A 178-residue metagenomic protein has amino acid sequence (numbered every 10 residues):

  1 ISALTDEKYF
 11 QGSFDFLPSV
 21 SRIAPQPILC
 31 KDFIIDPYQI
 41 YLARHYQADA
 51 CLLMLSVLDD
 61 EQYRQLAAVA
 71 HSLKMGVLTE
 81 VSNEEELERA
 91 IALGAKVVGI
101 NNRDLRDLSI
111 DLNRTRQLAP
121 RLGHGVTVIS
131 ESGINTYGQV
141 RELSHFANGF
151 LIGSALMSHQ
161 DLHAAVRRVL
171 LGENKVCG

Functional and structural regions predicted by a protein language model:
S2-L78, E84-R89, T115-L118: N-terminal active-site wall of soluble small-molecule enzyme domains
S13-F14, Y63-R64, D111-L112, V140 (+1 more regions): Conserved strand-to-helix beginnings and helix N-cap segments that scaffold or border functional pockets
P25, K74, G94, G125 (+1 more regions): A generic structural signal for alpha->beta connector loops
I35-Q47, S82-G94, S130-I152, A164-V169: Catalytic cores of alpha/beta
L42-Q62, G99-L108, F146-V166: Glycine-rich phosphate-binding active-site loops on the catalytic face of alpha/beta enzymes
V97-F146: Catalytic-face loop-and-helix region of soluble metabolic enzyme cores
T115-L122, S158-G178: C-terminal helical cap(s) of enzyme catalytic domains, especially alpha/beta-barrels
